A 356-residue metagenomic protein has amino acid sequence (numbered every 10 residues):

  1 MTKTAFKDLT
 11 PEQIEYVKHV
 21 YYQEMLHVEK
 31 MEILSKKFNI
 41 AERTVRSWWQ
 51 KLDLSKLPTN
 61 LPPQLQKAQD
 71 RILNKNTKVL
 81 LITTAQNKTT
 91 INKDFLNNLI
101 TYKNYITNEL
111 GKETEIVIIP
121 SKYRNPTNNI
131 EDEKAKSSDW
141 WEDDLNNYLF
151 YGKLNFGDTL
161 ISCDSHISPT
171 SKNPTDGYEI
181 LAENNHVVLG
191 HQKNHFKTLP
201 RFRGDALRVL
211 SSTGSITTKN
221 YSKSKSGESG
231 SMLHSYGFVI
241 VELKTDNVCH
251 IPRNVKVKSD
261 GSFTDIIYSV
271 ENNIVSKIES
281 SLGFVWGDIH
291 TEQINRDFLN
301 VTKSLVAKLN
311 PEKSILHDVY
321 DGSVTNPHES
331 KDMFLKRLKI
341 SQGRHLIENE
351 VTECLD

Functional and structural regions predicted by a protein language model:
T2, E12, V17-K18, L34 (+1 more regions): A general marker of short, structured functional hotspots
K3-K7, A41, R46-D356: Extended recognition/assembly regions associated with phosphoester-bond processing machinery
F6-V28: Short, amphipathic alpha-helical "recognition" segments used to contact nucleic acids or chromatin
M25, F38-A41: Coiled-coil-like amphipathic alpha-helices with heptad-repeat character
L26-K30, L346-N349: Alpha-helix capping and helix-coil boundary motifs
K30-F38: Short alpha-helical "recognition helix" segments of helix-turn-helix
